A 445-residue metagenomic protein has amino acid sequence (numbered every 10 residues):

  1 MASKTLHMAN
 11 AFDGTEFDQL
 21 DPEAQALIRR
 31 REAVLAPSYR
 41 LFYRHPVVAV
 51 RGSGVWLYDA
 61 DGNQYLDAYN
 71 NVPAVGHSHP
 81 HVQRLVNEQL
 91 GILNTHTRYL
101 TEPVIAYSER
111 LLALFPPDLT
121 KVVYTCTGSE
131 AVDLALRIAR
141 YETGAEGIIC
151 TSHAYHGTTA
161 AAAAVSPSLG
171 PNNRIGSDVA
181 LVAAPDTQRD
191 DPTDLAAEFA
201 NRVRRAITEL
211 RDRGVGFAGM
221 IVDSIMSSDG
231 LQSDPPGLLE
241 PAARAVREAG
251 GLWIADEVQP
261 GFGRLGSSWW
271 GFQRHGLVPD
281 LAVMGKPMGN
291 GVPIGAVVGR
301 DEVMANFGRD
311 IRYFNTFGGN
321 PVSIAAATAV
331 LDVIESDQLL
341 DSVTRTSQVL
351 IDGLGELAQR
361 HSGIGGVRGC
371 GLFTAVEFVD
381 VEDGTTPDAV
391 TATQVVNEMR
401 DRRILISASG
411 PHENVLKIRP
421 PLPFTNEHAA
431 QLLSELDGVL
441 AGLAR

Functional and structural regions predicted by a protein language model:
A2-R445: Conserved N-terminal phosphate-binding loop of PLP-dependent enzymes in the Aspartate aminotransferase
